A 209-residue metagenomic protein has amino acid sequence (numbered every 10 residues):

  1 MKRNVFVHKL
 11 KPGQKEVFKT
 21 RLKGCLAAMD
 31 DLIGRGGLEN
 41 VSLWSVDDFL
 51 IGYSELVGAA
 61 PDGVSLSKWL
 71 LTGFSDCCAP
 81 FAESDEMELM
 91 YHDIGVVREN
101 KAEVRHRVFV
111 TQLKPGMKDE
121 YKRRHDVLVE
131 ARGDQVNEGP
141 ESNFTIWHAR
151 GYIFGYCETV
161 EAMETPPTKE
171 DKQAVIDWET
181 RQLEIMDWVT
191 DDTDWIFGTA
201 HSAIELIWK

Functional and structural regions predicted by a protein language model:
M1-F18, V104-E120: Short glycine-/aliphatic-rich beta-strand segments at the starts of folded cytosolic domains
K9, Y53-E55, Q112, Y156-E158: Short hydrophobic/aromatic beta-strand micro-patches that form the beta-sheet surface supporting nucleotide- or nucleic
Q14-G37, M117-E141: Short amphipathic alpha-helical segments
F18, G52, F109, Y121 (+2 more regions): Hydrophobic pocket/interface hotspot
A27-I51, G133-A162: Short, glycine- and small/hydrophobic-rich beta-strand elements in well-ordered beta-sheets
D31-E39, L56-E86, G139, T159-S202: An amphipathic, aromatic/His-enriched active-site/gating alpha helix that lines ligand/cofactor pockets
S84-Q112: Surface-exposed beta-loop interaction hotspot
Y91-V96, N100, W188-K209: Acidic/histidine-enriched, glycine/proline-rich intrinsically disordered or flexible terminal extensions
